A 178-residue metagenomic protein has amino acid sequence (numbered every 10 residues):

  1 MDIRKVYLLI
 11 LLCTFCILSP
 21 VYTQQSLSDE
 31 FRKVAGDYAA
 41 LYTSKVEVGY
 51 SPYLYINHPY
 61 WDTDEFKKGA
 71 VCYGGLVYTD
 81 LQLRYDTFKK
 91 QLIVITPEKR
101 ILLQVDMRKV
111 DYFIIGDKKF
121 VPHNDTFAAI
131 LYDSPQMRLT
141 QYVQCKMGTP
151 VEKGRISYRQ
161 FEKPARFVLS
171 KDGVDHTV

Functional and structural regions predicted by a protein language model:
M1, L9, Q25, R32 (+6 more regions): Generic detection of intrinsically disordered/low-complexity segments and helix-coil linkers/edges
M1-L27: Bacterial Sec-dependent N-terminal signal peptides
R4, Y42, I101-L102: Hydrophobic alpha-helical segments, principally membrane-spanning helices and signal/leader peptides
L18, V46-V48, P52, I156 (+1 more regions): Hydrophobic transmembrane signal anchors and adjacent membrane-proximal interface regions, especially in viral
Y22-D80: General N-terminal leader/first-domain-start detector
G69-V178: Aromatic-patch recognition
